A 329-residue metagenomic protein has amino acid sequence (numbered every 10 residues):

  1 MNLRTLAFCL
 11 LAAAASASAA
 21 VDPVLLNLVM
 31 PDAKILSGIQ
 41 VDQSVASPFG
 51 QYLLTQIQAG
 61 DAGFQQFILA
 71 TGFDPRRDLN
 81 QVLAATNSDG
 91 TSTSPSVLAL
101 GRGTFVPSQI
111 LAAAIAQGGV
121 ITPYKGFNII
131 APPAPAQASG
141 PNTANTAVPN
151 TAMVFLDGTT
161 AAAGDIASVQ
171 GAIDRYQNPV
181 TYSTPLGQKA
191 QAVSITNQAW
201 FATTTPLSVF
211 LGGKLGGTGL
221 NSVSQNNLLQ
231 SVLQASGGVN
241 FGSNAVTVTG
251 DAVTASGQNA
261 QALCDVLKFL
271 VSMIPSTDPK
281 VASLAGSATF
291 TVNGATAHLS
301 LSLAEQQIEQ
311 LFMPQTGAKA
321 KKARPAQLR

Functional and structural regions predicted by a protein language model:
M1-A7: Bacterial N-terminal signal peptides that target proteins for export
L10-A19: Hydrophobic h-region of N-terminal signal peptides that target proteins for export in Gram-negative bacteria
A19-A147, Q191-L229, C264-S287, H298 (+2 more regions): Structural boundary/hinge residues at secondary-structure and domain interfaces
S94-S96, F105, K125-G126, V154-A161 (+1 more regions): Short, solvent-exposed coil/turn segments at beta-strand boundaries
T104-P107, G242-S243, A255-N259, N293: A short, structured loop/turn motif at beta-sheet edges
G140-Y176, G242-A245, T289-I308: A short, solvent-exposed beta-edge/loop patch
A147-G212: A conserved glycine-rich beta-strand in the N-terminal activation segment of trypsin-fold
L229-G257: Helix-loop elements that line ligand-binding/catalytic pockets
